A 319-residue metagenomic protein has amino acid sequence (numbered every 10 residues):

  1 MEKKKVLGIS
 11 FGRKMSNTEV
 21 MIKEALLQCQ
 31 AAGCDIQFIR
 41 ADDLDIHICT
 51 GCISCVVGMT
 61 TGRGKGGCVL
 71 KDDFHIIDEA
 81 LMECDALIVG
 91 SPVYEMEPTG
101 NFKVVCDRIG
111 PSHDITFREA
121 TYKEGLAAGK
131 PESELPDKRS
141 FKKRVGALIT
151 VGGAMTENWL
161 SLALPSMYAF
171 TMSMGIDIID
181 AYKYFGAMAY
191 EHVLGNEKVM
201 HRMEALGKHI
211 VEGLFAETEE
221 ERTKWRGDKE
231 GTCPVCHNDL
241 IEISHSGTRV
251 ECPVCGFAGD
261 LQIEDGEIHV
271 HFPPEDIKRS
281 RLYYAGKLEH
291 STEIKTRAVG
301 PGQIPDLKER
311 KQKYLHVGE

Functional and structural regions predicted by a protein language model:
M1-D114, H201, V211, F215-E319: N-terminal beta1-alpha1-beta2 submodule of the flavodoxin-like/Rossmannoid cofactor-binding fold
K3-K4, L148, Y182-E191: A short small-residue
G12-M15, E95, G153-E157, M188-Y190: Short histidine/acidic/glycine/proline-rich micro-motifs that form metal- and phosphate-coordinating active-site loops
N17-Q28, L162-M174: Short, solvent-exposed amphipathic alpha-helices that sit in or adjacent to ligand/effector-binding or catalytic
I36-F38, I176-F185: Short beta-strand elements in bilobed, periplasmic/extracellular small-molecule ligand-binding domains
G66-T171: Helix-loop-strand module that forms the ligand-binding subsite of alpha/beta enzymes
P165-I179, E204-E212: Oxidoreductase and adenylate-handling cofactor-binding alpha/beta cores
F185-A205: Beta-strand/loop-alpha-helix module characteristic of Rossmann-like adenine-cofactor folds
